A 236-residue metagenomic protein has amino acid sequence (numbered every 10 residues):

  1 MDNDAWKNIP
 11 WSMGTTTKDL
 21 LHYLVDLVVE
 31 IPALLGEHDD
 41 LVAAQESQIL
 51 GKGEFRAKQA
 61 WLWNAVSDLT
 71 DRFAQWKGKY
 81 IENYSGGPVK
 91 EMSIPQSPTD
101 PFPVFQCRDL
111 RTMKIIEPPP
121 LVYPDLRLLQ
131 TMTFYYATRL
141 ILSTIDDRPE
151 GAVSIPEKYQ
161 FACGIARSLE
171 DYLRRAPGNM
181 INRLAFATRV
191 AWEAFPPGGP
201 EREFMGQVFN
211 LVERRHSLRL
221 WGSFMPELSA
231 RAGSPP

Functional and structural regions predicted by a protein language model:
M1-D125, L129-A137, G151-C163: Central/C-terminal regulatory/activation regions of fungal transcription factors
E82, G86-P236: Fungal-biased detection of long, low-complexity, Ser/Thr- and Lys/Arg-rich intrinsically disordered regions
